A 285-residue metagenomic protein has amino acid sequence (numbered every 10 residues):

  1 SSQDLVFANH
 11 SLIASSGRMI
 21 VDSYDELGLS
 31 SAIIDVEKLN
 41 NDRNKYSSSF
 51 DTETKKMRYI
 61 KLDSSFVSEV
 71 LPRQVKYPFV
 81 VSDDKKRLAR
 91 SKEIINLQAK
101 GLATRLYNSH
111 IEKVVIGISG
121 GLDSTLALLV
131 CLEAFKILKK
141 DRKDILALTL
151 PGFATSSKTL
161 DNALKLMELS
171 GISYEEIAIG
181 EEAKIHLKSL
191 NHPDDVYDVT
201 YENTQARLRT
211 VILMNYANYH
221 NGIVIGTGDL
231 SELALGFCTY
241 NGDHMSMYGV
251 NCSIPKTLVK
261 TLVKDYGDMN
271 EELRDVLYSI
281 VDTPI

Functional and structural regions predicted by a protein language model:
S1, A14-S16, D22, S109 (+7 more regions): Generic beta-strand/beta-sheet core signal
S2-R87: C-terminal beta-strand edge segments of enzyme domains
Y59-P78, K140, D144-D198, A206 (+2 more regions): A conserved beta-strand->alpha-helix junction
V70-P72, R90-V115, V211, Y216: Phosphate/ATP-binding catalytic cores across multiple sugar-kinase/actin-like superfamilies, primarily ASKHA
Y77-R90, S109-I118, A147-T149, P193-V199 (+1 more regions): Glycine- and acidic
Q98-K139: A phosphate-binding catalytic loop at a beta-strand-loop-alpha-helix junction that coordinates phosphoryl groups
I118-C131, T159-N162, S189-L190, T239-G242: Short glycine/threonine-rich loop-to-helix capping motif typified by GTGT followed within a few residues by an Asp-Pro
F135, S170, P193-E271: Active-site adenylate/phosphate-handling loop in enzymes that bind or generate adenylated species
